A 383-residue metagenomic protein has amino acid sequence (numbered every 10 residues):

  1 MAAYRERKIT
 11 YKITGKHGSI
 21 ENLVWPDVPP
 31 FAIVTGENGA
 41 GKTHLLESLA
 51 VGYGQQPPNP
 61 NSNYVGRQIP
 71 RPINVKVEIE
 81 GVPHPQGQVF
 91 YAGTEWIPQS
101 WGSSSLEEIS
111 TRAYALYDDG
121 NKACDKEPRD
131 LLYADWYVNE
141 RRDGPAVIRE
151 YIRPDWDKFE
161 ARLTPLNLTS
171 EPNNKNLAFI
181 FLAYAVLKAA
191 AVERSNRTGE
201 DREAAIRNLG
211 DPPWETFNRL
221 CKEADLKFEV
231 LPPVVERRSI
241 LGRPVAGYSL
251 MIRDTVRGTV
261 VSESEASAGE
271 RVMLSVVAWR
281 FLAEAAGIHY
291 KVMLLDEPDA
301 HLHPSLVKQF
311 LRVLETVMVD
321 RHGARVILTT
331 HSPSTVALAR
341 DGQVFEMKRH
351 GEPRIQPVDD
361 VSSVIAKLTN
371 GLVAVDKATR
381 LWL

Functional and structural regions predicted by a protein language model:
M1-N59, C221, G242-A378: Switch/communication elements of ASCE P-loop NTPase nucleotide-binding domains
A2-R7, T14, V147-A266, R271 (+1 more regions): Extended helical coiled-coil dimerization/tether regions that scaffold and oligomerize large DNA-maintenance assemblies
R5-H17, E21-G39, T43-G199: N-terminal nucleotide-handling cores and adjacent loading/scaffold lobes of large enzymes and macromolecular assemblies
P83-P85, E223, D376: A generic structural signal for short, non-catalytic loop/turn and secondary-structure boundary residues
G93, V234, K348: Residues at the C-termini of beta-strands that transition into short coil/loop
S103, V235, R340-D341: Short aromatic-enriched loop/helix-cap "lid" or pocket-rim segments at secondary-structure transitions that line
T111, D118, K122, K222 (+2 more regions): Generic surface-pattern signal
T379-L383: Conserved helicase/translocase motor-coupling segment
